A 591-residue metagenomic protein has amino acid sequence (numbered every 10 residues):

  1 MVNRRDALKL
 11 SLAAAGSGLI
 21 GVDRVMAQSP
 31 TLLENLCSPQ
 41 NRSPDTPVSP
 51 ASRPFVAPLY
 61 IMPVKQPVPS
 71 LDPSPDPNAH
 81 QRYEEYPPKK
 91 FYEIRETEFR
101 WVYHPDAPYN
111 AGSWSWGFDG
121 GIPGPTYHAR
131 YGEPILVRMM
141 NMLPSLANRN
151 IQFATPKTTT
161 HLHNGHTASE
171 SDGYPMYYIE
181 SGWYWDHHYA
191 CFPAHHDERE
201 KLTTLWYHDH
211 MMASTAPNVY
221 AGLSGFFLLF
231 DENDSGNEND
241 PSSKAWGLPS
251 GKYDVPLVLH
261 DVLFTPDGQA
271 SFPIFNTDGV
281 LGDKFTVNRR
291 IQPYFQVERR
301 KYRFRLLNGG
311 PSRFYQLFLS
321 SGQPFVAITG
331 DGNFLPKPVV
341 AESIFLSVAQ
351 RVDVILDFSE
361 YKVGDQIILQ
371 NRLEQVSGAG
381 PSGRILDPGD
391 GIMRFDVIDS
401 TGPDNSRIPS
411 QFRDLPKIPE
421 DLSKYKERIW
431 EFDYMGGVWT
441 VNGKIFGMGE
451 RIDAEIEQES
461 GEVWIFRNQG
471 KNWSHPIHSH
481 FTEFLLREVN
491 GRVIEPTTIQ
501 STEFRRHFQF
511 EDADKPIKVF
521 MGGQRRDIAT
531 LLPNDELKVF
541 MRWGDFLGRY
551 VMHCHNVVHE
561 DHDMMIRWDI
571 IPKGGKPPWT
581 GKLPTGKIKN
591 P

Functional and structural regions predicted by a protein language model:
R4, L10-L12, G16-E170, Y184 (+6 more regions): N-terminal, post-signal-peptide metal-ligating segments of extracellular/periplasmic oxidoreductases, dominated by
V22, A147-N150, H196-D197, K201 (+6 more regions): Feature for soluble, non-membrane regions of globular proteins
E84-F230, D234, R313-L346, Q366-S382 (+3 more regions): Histidine- and aromatic-enriched segments that form or immediately flank copper-ligand environments
N164-E180, L259, L263-Q411: Histidine- and aromatic-rich segments of cupredoxin/plastocyanin-like copper-binding domains
T215-A216, K244-G247, Y294, D357: A generic local secondary-structure boundary/capping motif
L228-L248, I392, D563-P591: Extracytoplasmic/periplasmic copper-protein system
S243-A245, S250-H260: Glycine-rich (often Gly-Gly/Gly-Pro-rich) flexible segments and glycine-rich loop motifs, frequently accented by
